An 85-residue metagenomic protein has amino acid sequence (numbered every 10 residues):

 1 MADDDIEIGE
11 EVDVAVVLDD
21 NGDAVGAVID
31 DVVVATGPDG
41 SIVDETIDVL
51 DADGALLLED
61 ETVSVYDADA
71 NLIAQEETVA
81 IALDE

Functional and structural regions predicted by a protein language model:
M1-E85: Long, low-complexity, Gly/Thr
